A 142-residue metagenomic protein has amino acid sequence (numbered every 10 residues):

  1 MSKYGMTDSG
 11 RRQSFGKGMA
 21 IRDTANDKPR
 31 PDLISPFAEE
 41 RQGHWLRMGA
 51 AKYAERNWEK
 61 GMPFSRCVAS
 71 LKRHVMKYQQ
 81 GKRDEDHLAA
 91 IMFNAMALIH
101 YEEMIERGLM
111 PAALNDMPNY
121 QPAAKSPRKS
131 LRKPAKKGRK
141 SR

Functional and structural regions predicted by a protein language model:
M1-R142: Intrinsically disordered, low-complexity regulatory regions that flank transcription factor DNA-binding cores
